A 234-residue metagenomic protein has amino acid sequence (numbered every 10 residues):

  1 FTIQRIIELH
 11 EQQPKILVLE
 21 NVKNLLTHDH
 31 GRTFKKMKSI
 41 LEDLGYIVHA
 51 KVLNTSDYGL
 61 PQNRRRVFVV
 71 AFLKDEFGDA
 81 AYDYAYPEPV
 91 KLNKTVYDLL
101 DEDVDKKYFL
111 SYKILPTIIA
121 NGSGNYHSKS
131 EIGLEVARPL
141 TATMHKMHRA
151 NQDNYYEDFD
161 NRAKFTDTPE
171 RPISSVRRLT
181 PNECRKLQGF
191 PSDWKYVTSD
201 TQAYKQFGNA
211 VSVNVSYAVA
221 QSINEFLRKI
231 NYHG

Functional and structural regions predicted by a protein language model:
F1-M147, D153-E157, R162: Class I S-adenosyl-L-methionine
Y112-G234: C-terminal target-recognition/interaction regions appended to catalytic cores
